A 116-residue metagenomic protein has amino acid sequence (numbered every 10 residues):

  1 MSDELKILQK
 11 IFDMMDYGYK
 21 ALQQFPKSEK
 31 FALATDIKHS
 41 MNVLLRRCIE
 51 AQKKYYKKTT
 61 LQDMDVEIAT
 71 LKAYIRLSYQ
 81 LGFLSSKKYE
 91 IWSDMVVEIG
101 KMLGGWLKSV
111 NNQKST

Functional and structural regions predicted by a protein language model:
M1-T116: Amphipathic alpha-helical assembly/interaction segments
